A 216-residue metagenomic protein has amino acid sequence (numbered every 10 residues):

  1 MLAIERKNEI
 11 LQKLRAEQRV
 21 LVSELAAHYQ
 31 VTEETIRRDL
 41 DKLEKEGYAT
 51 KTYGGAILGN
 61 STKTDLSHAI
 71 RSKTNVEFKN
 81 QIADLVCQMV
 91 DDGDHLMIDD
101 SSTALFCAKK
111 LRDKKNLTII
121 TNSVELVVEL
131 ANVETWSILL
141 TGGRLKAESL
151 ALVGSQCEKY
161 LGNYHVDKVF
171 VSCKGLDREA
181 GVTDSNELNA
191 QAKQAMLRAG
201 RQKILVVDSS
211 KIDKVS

Functional and structural regions predicted by a protein language model:
L2-E24, H28-Y29, E34-D100, A108-K114 (+2 more regions): HTH-adjacent hinge/linker in prokaryotic transcriptional regulators
L2-E5, L11-L14, Q18-L25, Q30 (+2 more regions): Conserved phosphate- and dinucleotide-binding cores of soluble alpha/beta proteins, encompassing both enzyme active
T103: Hydrophobic/small residue at the entry helix of a nucleotide-binding pocket
